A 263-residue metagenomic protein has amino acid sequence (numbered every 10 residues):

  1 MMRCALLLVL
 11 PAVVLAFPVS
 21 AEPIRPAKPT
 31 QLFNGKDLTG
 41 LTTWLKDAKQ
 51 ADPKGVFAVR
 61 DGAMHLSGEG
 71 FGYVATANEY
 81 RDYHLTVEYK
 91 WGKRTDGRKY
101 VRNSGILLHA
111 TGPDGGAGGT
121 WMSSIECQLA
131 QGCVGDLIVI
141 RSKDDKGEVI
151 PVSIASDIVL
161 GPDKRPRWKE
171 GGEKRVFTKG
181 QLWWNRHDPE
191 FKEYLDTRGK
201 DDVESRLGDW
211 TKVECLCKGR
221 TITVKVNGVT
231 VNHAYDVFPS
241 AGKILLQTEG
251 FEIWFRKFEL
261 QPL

Functional and structural regions predicted by a protein language model:
M1-M2: N-terminal secretory signal peptides that target proteins for export/translocation
A5-A16: Bacterial N-terminal signal peptides
V19-L263: Carbohydrate-interacting regions of secretory-pathway proteins
